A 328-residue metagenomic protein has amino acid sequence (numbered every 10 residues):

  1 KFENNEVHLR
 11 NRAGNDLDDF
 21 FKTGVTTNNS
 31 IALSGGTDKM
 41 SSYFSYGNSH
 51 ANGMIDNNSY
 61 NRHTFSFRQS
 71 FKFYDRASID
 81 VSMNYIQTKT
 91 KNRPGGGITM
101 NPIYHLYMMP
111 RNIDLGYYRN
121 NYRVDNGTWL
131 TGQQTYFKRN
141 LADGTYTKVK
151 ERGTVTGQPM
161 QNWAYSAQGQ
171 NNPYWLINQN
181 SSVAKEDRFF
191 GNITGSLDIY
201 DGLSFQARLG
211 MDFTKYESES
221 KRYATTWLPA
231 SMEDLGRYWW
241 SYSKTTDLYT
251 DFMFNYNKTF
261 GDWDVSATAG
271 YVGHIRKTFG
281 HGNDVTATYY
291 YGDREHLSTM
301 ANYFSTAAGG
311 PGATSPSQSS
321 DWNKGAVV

Functional and structural regions predicted by a protein language model:
K1-G14, M54-I55, R68-R188, Q206-A326: Surface-exposed loop/interface segments of Gram-negative outer-membrane beta-barrel transport/assembly proteins
G14-G24: Periplasmic N-terminal accessory/gating domains of Gram-negative outer-membrane beta-barrel systems
F20-F21, N28-H50, M54, S66-S70 (+3 more regions): Predominantly transmembrane beta-strands of Gram-negative outer membrane beta-barrel pores used for transport
K22, N58-N61, G95: Short, glycine-/polar-rich solvent-exposed loops and beta-turns at beta-strand/coil boundaries
T26, T37-D38, Y74, D198-Y200 (+1 more regions): Outer-membrane beta-barrel channels and translocator barrels
N28-S30, Y60-S66, G325-V327: Transmembrane beta-barrel architecture of outer membranes
I31-S34, S181-G202: Extended amphipathic secondary-structure runs
F65-S66, Y200-Q206: Transmembrane beta-barrel domains of bacterial outer-membrane proteins
